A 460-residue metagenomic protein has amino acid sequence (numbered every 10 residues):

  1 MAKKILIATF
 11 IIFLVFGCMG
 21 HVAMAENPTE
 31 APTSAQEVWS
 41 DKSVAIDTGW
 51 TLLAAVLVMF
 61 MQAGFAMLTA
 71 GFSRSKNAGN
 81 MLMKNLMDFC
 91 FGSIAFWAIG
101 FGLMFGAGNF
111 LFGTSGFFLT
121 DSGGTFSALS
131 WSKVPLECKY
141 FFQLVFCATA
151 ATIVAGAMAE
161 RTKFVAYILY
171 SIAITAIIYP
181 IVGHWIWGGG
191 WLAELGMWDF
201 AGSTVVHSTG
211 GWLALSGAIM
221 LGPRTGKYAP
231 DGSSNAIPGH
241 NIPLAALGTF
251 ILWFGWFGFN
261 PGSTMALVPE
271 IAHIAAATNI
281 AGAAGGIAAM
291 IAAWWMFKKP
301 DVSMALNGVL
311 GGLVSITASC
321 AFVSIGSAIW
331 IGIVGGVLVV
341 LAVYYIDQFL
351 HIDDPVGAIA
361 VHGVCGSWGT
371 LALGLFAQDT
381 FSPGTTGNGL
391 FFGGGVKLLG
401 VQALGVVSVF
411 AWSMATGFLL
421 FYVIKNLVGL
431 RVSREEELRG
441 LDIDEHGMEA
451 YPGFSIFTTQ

Functional and structural regions predicted by a protein language model:
M1-N27: N-terminal secretory/membrane targeting signals
M24-Q460: Glycine- and aromatic-enriched membrane alpha-helices
